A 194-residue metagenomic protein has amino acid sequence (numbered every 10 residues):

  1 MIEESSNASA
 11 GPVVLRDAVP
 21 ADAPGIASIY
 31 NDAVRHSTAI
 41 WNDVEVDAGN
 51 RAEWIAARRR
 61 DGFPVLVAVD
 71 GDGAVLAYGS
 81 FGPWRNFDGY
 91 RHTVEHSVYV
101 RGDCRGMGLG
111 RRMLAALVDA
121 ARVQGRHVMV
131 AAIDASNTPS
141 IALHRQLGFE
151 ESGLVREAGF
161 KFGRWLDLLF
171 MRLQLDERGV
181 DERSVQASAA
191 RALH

Functional and structural regions predicted by a protein language model:
V14-I26: A short beta-loop-alpha structural element at the N-terminal edge of CoA-dependent acyl/N-acetyltransferase catalytic
A27-I55: Conserved GNAT-fold acetyl-CoA-binding loop/helix
V44-D103, L114-A115, Q174-L175: Acetyl-CoA-dependent GNAT
S80-P83, V130-I133, R145, E150-D167 (+1 more regions): Conserved catalytic-core motifs of GNAT/GCN5-like acyltransferases
H92, E157-H194: C-terminal "cap" of GNAT-fold acetyltransferases
R105, A131-I141: Conserved beta-strand-loop-alpha-helix junction that forms the acyl-donor binding cleft
G106-D119, A142-Q146: Conserved acetyl-CoA-binding loop-helix of GNAT-fold acetyltransferases
A121-I133: Conserved GNAT acetyl-CoA-binding A-motif
